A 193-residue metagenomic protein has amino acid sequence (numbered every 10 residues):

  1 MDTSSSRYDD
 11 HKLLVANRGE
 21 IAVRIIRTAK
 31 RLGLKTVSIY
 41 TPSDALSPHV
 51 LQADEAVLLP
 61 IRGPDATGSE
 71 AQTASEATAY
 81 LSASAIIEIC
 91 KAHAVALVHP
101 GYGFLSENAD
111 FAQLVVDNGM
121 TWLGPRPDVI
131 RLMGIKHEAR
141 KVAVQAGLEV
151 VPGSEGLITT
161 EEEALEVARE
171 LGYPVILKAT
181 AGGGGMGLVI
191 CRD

Functional and structural regions predicted by a protein language model:
M1-D193: N-terminal beta-alpha lobe that positions the nucleotide/phosphoryl donor in ATP/NTP-coupled carboxylate activation
